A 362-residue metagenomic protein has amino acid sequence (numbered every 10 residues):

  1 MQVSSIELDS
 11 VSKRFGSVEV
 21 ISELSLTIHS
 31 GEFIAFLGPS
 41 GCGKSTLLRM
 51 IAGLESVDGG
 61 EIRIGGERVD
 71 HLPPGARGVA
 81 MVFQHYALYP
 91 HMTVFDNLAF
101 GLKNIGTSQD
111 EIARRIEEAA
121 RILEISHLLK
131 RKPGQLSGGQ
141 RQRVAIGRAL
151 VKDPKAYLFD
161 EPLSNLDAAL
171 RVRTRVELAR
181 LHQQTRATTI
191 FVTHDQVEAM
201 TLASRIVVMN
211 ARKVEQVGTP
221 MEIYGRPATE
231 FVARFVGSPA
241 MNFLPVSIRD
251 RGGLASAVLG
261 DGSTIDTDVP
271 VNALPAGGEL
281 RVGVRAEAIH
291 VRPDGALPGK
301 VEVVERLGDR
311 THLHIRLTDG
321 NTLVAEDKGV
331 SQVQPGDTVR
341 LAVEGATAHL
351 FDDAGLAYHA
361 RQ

Functional and structural regions predicted by a protein language model:
E7, T27, R63, R340-A342: ABC ATPase nucleotide-binding domain
L24-A35: Pre-Walker A (P-loop) beta-loop-beta motif of ABC nucleotide-binding domains
F33, P74-F231: ABC ATPase nucleotide-binding domains
L37-P39: The feature captures the beta-strand-to-loop junction immediately N-terminal to the Walker
A52: Helix-to-loop junction immediately C-terminal to a conserved catalytic motif
G60-R68: Conserved ABC transporter NBD signature motif
P239-L244, D250-Q362: Non-catalytic connector elements of ABC transporters
